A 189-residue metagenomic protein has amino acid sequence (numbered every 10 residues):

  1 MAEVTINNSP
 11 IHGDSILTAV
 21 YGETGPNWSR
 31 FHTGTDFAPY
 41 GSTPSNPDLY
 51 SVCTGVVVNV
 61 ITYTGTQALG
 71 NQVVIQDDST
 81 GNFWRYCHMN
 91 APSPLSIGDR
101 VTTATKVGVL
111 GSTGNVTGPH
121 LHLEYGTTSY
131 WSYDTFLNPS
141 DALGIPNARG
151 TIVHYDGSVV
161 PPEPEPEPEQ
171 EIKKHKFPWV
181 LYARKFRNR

Functional and structural regions predicted by a protein language model:
M1-I11, I16, G41-T43, S96-T102 (+1 more regions): Acidic, glycine-rich catalytic/binding loops that coordinate metals and/or anionic ligands
I16, H32, W84, T105 (+1 more regions): Residue-level signal for pocket-adjacent positions within structured domains
G22-E23, R30-T33, N46, S51-P94 (+1 more regions): Zn2+-dependent peptidoglycan hydrolase active-site motif and core
F37-A38: Assembly/oligomerization scaffold segments
L49, G55-V57, G98-L110: A structural signal for short beta-strand/turn segments enriched in small hydrophobics and glycine
